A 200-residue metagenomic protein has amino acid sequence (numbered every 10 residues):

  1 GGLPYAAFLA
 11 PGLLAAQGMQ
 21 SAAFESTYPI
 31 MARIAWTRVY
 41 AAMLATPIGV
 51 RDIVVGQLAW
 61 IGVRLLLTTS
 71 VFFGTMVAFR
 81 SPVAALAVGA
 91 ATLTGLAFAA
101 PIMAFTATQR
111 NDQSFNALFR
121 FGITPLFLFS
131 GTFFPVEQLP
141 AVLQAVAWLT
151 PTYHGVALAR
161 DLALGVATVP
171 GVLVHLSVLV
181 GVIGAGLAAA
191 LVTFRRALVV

Functional and structural regions predicted by a protein language model:
G1-G2: Short, hydrophobic transmembrane alpha-helix segments
A7-T27: Long, hydrophobic alpha-helical segments
S21-T46: Transmembrane helix boundary and interhelical loop/hinge segments in multi-pass membrane proteins
I30, Y40-M43, T75, F105 (+6 more regions): Hydrophobic alpha-helical interface/terminus motif in multipass membrane transporters
G49-V50, P135: Short coil/turn motifs that cap or connect alpha-helices
V50-R120, V169-L191: Alpha-helical transmembrane segments and their short interhelical loops
F127-A185: Membrane-interfacial helix-loop-helix junctions in multi-pass membrane proteins
F194-V200: Short cytosolic juxtamembrane segments of multi-pass membrane proteins
